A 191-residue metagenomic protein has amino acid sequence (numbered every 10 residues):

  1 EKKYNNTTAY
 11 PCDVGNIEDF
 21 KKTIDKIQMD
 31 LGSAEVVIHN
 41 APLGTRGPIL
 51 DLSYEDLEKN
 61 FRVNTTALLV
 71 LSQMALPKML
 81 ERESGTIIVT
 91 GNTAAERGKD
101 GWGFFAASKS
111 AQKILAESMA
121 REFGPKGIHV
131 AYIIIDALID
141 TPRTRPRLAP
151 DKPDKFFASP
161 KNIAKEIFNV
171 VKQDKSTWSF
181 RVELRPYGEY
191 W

Functional and structural regions predicted by a protein language model:
P11-K22, Y54: The beta1-alpha1 cofactor-binding region of Rossmann-like NAD(H)/NADP(H)-dependent oxidoreductases
S33-A34, P48, M79-N92, P125-I128: Active-site loop of short-chain dehydrogenase/reductase
N40-R46: Conserved NAD(P)H cofactor-binding loop of Rossmann-fold oxidoreductase domains
P48-I49, D56-E58: Substrate-binding pocket helix/loop in short-chain dehydrogenase/reductase
S72-Q73, E117: A short, exposed helix-loop element centered on a Lys and neighboring polar residues
T86-A111, E117, R121-G124: Catalytic loop of short-chain dehydrogenase/reductase
P125-I128, Y132-I134, D151-W191: C-terminal helical subdomain
